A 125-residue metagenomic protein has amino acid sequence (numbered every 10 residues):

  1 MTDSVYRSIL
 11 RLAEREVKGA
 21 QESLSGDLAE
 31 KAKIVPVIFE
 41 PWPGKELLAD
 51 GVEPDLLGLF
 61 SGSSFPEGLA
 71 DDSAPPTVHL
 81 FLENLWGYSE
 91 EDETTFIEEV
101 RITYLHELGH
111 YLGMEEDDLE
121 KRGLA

Functional and structural regions predicted by a protein language model:
M1-E99, Y111, D117-E120: Active-site rim/adjacent substrate-binding subdomains
E99-E107: Short alpha-helical catalytic segment bearing the HExxH-like zincin motif of zinc-dependent metalloproteases
K121-A125: Short hydrophobic/aromatic patches at helix-to-coil boundaries
